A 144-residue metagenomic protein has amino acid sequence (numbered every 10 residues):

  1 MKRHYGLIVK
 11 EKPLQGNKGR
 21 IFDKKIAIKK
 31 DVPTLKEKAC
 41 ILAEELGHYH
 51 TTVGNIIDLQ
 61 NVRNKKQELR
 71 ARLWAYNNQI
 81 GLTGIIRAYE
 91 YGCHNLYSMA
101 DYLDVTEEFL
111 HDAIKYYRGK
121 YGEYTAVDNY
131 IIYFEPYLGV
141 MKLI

Functional and structural regions predicted by a protein language model:
M1-I41, L46-I144: Active-site hotspot residues in diverse enzymes, especially metal/ion-binding acidic/histidine motifs
